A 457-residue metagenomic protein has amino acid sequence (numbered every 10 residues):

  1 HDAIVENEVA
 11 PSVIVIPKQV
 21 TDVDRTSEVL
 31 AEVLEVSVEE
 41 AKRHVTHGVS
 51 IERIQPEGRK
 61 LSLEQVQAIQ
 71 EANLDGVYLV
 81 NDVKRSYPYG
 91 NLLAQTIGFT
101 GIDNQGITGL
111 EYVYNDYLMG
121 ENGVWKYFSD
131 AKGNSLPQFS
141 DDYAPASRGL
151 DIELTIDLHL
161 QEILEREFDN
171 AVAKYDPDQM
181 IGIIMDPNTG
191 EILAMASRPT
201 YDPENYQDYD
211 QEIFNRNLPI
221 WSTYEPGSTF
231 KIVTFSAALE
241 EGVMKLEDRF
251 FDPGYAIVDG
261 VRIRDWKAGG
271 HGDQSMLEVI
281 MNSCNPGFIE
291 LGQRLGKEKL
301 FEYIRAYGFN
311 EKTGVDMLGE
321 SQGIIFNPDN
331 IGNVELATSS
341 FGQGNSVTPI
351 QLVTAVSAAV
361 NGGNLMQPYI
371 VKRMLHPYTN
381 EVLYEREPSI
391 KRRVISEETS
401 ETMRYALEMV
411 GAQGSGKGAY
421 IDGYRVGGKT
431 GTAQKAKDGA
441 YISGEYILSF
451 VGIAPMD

Functional and structural regions predicted by a protein language model:
V5, D130-D141, P187-S228, V233-D457: Beta-lactam-recognizing serine transpeptidase/beta-lactamase-like catalytic domain environment
E6-S12, K18, D103, A194-T200: Short beta->alpha transition motifs characteristic of CBS
V9-V13, D75, G90-Q95, L110 (+8 more regions): Envelope-exposed proteins and targeting segments
A10-Q19, S27-A31, S50-R59, D82 (+8 more regions): Second-shell loop/turn segments in exported
D24-E28, E32, R43, L63 (+18 more regions): Solvent-exposed, polar/charged alpha-helical surfaces in well-ordered, non-transmembrane soluble domains, broadly
R25-E32, T46-G149: Small/polar-residue-rich segments within soluble enzyme cores
N73, E167-Q179, I184-D186, S197 (+2 more regions): Flexible, solvent-exposed loop/hinge segments and secondary-structure transition points
L136-M180: Conserved, well-ordered alpha-helix/loop/beta-strand core segments that scaffold catalytic motifs
